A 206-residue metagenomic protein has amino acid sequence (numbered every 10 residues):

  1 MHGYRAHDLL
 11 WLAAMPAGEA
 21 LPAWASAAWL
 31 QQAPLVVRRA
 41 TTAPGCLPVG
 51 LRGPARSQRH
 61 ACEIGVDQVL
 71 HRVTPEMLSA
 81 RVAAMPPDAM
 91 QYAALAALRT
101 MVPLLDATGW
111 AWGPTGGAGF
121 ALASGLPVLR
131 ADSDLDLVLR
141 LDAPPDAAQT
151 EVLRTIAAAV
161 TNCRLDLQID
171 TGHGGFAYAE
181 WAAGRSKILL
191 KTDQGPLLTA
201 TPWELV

Functional and structural regions predicted by a protein language model:
M1-G117, T150-C163, L167: Helical scaffold of the NTase/Pol beta-like nucleotidyltransferase catalytic core
G53, L141-A143, T171: Non-catalytic surface loops within mature trypsin-like serine protease
M101-L135, L139-P145: Active-site nucleotide-donor binding segment shared across nucleotidyl transfer reactions
F120-S124, A131, A183, L190-T192 (+1 more regions): Generic structural "secondary-structure junction" signal
L129, L153-A157, G184: Short, solvent-exposed amphipathic alpha-helical segments in soluble enzyme and RNA/protein-processing domains
A158-G195: Conserved catalytic core of two-metal-ion nucleotidyltransferases
G195-V206: Extended, charge-rich low-complexity interaction segments
